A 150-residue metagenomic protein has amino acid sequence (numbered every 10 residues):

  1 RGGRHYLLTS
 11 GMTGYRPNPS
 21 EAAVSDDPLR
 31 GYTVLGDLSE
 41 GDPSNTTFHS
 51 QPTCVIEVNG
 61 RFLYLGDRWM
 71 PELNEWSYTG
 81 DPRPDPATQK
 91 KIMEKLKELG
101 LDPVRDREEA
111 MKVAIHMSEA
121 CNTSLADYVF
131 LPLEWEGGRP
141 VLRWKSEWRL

Functional and structural regions predicted by a protein language model:
R1-L150: Carbohydrate-active catalytic/glycan-binding domains of CAZyme proteins, especially the secreted or lumenal ectodomains
